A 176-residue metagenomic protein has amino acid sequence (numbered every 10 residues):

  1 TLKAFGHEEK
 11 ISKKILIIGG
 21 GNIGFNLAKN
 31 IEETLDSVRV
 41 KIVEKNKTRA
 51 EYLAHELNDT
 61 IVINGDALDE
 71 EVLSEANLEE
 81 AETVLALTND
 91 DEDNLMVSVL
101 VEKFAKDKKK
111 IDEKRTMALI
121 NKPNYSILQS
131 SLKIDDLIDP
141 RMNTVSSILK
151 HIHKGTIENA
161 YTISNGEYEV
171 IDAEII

Functional and structural regions predicted by a protein language model:
T1-I176: Cytosolic regulatory regions of ion transport systems
